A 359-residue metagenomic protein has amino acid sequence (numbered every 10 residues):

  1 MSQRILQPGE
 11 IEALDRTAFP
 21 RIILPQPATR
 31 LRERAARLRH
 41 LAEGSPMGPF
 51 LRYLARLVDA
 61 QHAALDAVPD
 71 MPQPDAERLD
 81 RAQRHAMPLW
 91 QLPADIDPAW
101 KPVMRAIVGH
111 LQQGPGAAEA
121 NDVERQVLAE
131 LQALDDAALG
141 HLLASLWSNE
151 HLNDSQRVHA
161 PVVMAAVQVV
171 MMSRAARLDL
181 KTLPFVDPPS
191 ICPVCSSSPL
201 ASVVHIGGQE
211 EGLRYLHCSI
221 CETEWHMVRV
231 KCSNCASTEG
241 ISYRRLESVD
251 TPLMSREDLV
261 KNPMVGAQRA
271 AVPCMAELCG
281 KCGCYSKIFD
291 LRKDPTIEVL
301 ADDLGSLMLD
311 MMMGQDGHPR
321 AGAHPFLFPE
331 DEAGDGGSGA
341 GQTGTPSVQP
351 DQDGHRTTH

Functional and structural regions predicted by a protein language model:
M1, M47, M71, M87 (+8 more regions): Detector for methionine-enriched segments
M1-A82, S286-H359: Long, contiguous alpha-helical scaffold regions
S2-P8, D15-R16, E124-D136, P193-A201: Short N-terminal signal/transit or membrane-insertion segments and the immediately adjacent low-complexity/disordered
A18-D179: N-terminal alpha-helical interaction blocks
V58, V68, V103, V108 (+16 more regions): Extended aliphatic helical segments
M104-E119, E124-Q132, S145, V170 (+8 more regions): Aromatic-residue detector
A175-G314: Cys/His-clustered metal-coordination modules, chiefly Zn-binding fingers
